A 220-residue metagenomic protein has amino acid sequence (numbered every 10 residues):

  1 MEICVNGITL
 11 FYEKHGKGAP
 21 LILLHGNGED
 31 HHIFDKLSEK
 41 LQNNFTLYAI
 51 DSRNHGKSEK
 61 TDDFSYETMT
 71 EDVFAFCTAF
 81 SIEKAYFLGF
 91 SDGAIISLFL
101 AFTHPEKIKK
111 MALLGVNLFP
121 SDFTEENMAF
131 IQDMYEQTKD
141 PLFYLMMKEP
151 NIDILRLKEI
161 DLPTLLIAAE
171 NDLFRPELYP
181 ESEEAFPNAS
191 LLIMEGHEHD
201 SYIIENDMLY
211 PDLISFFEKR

Functional and structural regions predicted by a protein language model:
I8-K57: Conserved HGGG/HGGXW glycine-rich cap/lid loop of the alpha/beta-hydrolase fold
K36, Y48-L88: Active-site loop/oxyanion-hole signature of alpha/beta-hydrolase fold enzymes
I95-F102, M111-Q137: Flexible "cap/lid" loop of the alpha/beta hydrolase fold
P141-R156: Active-site nucleophile elbow and catalytic-triad environment of alpha/beta-hydrolase enzymes
I160, L166-A168: Short beta-strand/loop motif that positions the catalytic acidic residue of the alpha/beta-hydrolase fold
L173-L178: Conserved alpha/beta-hydrolase "acid-adjacent" motif
E184-D200: Catalytic histidine neighborhood in serine/cysteine hydrolases with alpha/beta-hydrolase-type architecture
E195-R220: Catalytic active-site module of serine/aspartate enzymes centered on a nucleophile-bearing elbow/loop
